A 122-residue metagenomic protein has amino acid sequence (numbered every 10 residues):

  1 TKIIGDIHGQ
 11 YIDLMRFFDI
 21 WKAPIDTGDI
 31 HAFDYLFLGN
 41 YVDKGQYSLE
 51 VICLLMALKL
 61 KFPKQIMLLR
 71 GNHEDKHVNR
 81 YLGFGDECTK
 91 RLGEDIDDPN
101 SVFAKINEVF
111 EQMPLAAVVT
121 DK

Functional and structural regions predicted by a protein language model:
T1-K122: Feature recognizes metal-dependent phosphohydrolase scaffolds
